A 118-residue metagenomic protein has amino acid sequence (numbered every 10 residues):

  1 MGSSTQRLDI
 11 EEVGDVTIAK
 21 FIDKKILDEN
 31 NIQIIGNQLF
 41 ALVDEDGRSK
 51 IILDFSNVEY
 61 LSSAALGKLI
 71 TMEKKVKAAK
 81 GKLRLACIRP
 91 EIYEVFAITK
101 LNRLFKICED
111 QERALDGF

Functional and structural regions predicted by a protein language model:
S4-N37: STAS-typified acidic loop motif
T5, R113-D116: Short, charged, intrinsically disordered terminal tails
I22, S56, E112: Conserved catalytic submotifs in the C-terminal HATPase_c
K25-L104: Amphipathic alpha-helical interaction surfaces in cytosolic regulatory modules
P90, E112-R113: Acidic phosphotransfer microenvironment of two-component signaling modules
A97-I98, D116-F118: Short secondary-structure transition/capping segments
K106-D110: Short acidic-hydrophobic, aromatic-tinged amphipathic segments that line or gate anion-handling sites
